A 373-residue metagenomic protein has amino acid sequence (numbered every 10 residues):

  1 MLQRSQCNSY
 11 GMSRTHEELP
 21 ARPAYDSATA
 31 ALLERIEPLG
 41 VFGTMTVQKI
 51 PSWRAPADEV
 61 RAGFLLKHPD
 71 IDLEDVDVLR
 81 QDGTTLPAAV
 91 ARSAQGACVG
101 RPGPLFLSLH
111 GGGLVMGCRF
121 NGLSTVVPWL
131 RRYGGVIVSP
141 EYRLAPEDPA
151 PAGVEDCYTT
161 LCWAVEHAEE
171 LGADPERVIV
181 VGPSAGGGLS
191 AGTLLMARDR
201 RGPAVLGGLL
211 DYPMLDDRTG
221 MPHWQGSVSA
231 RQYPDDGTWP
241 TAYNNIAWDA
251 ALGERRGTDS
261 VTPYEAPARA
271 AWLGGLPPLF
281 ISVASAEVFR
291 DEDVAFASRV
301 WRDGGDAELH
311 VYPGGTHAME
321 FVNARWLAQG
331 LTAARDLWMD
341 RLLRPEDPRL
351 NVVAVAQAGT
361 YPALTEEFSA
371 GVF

Functional and structural regions predicted by a protein language model:
P20-V41, E74-D75, L79, G83-F373: Alpha/beta-hydrolase superfamily serine-hydrolase fold, recognizing
T46-V60: Short, basic/low-complexity N-terminal boundary segments at the transition from targeting/disordered tails
E59-G63, Y264: Short secondary-structure boundary micro-motifs
A62-V76: A domain-start/cap signature at the N-terminus of enzymes
